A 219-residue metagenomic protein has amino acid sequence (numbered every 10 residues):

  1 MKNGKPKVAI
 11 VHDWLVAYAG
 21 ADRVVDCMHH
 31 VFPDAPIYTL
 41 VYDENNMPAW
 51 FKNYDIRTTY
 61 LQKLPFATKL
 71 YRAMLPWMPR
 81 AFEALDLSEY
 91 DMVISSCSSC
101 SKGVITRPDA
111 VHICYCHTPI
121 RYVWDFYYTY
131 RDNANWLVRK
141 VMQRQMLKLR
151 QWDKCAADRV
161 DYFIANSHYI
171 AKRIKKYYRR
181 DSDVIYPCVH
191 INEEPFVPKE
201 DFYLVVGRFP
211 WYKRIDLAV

Functional and structural regions predicted by a protein language model:
V11-D13, N166, C188, V205-G207: Short hydrophobic "strand-cap" motifs at the C-terminus of beta-strands
Y18, L75-A84, M92-Y127: An aromatic- and histidine-rich active-site surface loop
G20, I174, W211-L217: Active-site helix-initiating loop/hinge in glycosyltransferases
V24-V25, A218: A structural motif in glycosyltransferase catalytic domains
V31-K102: Active-site donor-binding segments of glycosyltransferases and PAPS-dependent sulfotransferases
K52-T68, T106-Q151, Y177: Acceptor-binding helix/loop patch of EC 2.4 sugar-transfer enzymes, predominantly nucleotide-sugar-dependent
Q143-E194: Donor nucleotide-sugar binding/catalytic pocket of nucleotide-sugar-dependent glycosyltransferases
V189, P195-K213, V219: Conserved donor-binding/catalytic core segment of Leloir-type glycosyltransferases
